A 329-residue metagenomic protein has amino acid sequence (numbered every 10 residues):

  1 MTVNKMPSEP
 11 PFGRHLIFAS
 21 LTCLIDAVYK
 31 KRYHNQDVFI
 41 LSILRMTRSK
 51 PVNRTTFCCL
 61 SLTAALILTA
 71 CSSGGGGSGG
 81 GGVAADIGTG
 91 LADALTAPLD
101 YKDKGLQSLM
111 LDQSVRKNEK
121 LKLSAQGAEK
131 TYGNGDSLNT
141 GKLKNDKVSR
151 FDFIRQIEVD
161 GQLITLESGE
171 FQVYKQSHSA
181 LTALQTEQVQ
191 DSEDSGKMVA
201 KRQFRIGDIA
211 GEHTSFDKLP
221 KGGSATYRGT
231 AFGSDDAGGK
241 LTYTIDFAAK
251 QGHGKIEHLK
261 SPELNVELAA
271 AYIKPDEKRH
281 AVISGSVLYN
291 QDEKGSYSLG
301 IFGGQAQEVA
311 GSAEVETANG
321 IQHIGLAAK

Functional and structural regions predicted by a protein language model:
T2-L16, I25, L41, R45: N-terminal amphipathic/hydrophobic targeting modules at extreme N-termini, encompassing cleavable Sec/SRP-type signal
H15, Y29, Y33-Q36: Low-complexity, intrinsically disordered or signal/transmembrane-proximal segments
R48-C59: Bacterial N-terminal signal peptides that target proteins for export
L68-A70: C-terminal motif of bacterial Sec signal peptides marking the signal peptidase cleavage site
S72-K329: Mature soluble binding/inhibitory domains
